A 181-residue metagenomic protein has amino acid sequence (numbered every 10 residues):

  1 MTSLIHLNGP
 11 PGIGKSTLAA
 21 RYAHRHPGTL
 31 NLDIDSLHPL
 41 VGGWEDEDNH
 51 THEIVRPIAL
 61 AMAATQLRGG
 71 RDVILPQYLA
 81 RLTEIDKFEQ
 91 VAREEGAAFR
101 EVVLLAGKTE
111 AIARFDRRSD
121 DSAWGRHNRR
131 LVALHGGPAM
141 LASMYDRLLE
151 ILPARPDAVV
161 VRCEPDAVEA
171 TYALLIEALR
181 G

Functional and structural regions predicted by a protein language model:
M1-L4, R71: Pre-Walker A (Motif I) flank of P-loop NTPase domains
L7: Hydrophobic anchor at the beta1->P-loop junction of P-loop NTPases
P10: P-loop (Walker A) phosphate-binding loop of NTP-binding proteins
I13-G69: Conserved substrate/cofactor phosphate-moiety recognition/catalytic segment in nucleotide-dependent phosphotransferases
N31, F99-E101, A158-V161: Conserved beta-strand scaffold positions in the cores of enzyme catalytic domains, especially in NTP/NDP-utilizing
I54-E95, F99: Glycine-rich phosphate-binding loop used to anchor ATP phosphates in small-molecule kinases, encompassing both
E95-F115: Conserved phosphate-donor/acceptor-positioning beta-strand/loop module used by diverse small-molecule
D120-T171: Small-molecule kinase domains that catalyze NTP-dependent phosphoryl transfer to phosphate-bearing small molecules
